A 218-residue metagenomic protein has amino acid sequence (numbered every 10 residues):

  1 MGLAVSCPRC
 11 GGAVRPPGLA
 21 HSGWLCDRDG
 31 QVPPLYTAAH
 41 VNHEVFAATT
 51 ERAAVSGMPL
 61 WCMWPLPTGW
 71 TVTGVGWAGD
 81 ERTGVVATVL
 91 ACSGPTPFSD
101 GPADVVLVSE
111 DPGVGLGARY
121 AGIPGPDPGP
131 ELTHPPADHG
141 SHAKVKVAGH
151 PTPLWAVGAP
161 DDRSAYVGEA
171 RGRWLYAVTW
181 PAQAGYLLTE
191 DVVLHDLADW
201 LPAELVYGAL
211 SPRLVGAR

Functional and structural regions predicted by a protein language model:
M1-A53: N-terminal cysteine/histidine-rich coordination modules
G2, H21-W24, V85-V89, L154 (+2 more regions): A generic structural signal for beta-strand entry/edge sites
L19, V75, T179-W180: Surface loops and adjacent helix of pleckstrin homology
D27, T73, A177-V178: Beta-strand residues in well-ordered beta-sheet regions across diverse protein folds
A48-R52, C62, T71-P160: Short, solvent-exposed recognition patches
S56-W64: Intrinsically disordered, low-complexity boundary segments flanking structured domains
P67-G69, P95-D100, E169-W174: Short, solvent-exposed coil/turn segments at beta-strand boundaries
T133-R218: A short, solvent-exposed beta-edge/loop patch
